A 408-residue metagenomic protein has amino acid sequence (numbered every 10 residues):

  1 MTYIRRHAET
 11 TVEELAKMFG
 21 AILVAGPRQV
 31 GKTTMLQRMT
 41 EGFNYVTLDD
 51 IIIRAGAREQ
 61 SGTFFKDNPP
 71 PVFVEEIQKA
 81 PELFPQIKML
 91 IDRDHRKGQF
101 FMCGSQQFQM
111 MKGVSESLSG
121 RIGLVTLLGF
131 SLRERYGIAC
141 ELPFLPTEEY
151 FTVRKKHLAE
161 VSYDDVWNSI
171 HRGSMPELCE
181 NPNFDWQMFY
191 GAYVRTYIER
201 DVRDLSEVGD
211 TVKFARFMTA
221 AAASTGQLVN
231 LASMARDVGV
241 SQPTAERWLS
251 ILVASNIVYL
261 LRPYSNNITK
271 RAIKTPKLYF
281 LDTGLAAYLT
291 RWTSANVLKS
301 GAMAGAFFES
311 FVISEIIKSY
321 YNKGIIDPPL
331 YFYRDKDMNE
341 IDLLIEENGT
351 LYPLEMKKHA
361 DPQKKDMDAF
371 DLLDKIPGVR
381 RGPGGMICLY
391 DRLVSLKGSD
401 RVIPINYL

Functional and structural regions predicted by a protein language model:
M1-E13: N-terminal pre-Walker A segment at the start of P-loop NTPase domains
V24: Hydrophobic anchor at the beta1->P-loop junction of P-loop NTPases
K32: Conserved lysine of the Walker
M35: Hydrophobic positions on the alpha1 helix immediately C-terminal to the Walker A/P-loop
P85-S105, S115-S117: Conserved catalytic/switch belt of AAA+ P-loop NTPases
Q107, K112-A223, Q227: Interdomain motor-coupling "hinge/lid" segment immediately C-terminal to the ATP-binding subdomain of NTP-driven enzymes
C179-L351: Accessory nucleic acid-recognition modules appended to NTPase machines
L389-L408: Domain-level recognition of nuclease-like catalytic cores that cleave nucleotide substrates
